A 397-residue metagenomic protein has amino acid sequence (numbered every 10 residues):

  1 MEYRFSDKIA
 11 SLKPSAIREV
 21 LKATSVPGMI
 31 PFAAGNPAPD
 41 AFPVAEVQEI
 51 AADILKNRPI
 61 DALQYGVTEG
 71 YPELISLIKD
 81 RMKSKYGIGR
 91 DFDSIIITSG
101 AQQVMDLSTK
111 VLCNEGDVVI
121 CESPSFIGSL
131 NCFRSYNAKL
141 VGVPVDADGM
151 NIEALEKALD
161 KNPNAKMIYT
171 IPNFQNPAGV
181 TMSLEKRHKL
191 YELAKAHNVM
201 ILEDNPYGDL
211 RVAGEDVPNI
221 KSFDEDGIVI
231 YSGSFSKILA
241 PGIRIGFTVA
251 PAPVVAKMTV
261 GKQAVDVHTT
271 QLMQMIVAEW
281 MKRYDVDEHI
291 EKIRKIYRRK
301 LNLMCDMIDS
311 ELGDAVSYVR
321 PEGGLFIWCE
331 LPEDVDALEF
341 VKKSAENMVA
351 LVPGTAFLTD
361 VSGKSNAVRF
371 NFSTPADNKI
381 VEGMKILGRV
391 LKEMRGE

Functional and structural regions predicted by a protein language model:
M1, E346, V361-E397: PLP-dependent enzyme catalytic core of the Aspartate aminotransferase-like
K8-G100, L107, K282-R283, A350 (+1 more regions): N-terminal small-domain helix-loop-helix segment of the aminotransferase-like
D61-H197, L202, G208-D226, Y297 (+2 more regions): Conserved core of the PLP fold type I
E73, K257-V260, E291-L303, M307 (+2 more regions): A non-catalytic, amphipathic alpha-helix used as a structural packing/dimerization or gating element in enzyme scaffolds
E225-K295: Conserved core segment of the aminotransferase class I/II
A278, K295-C305, S317-E330: Conserved glycine-rich beta-strand-loop-beta hairpin in the small C-terminal domain of fold type I
A315-M348: Conserved PLP-binding catalytic core of the aspartate aminotransferase-like
